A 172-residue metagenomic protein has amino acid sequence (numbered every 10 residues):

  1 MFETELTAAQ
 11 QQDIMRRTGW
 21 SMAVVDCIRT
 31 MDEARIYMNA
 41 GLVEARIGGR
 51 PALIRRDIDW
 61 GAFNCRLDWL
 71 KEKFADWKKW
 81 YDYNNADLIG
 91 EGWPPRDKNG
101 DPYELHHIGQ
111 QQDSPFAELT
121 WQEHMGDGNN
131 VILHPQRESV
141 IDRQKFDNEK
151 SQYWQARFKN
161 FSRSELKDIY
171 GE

Functional and structural regions predicted by a protein language model:
M1-E104, G109-E172: Nuclease and nuclease-like effector domains acting on nucleic acids or nucleotide cofactors
